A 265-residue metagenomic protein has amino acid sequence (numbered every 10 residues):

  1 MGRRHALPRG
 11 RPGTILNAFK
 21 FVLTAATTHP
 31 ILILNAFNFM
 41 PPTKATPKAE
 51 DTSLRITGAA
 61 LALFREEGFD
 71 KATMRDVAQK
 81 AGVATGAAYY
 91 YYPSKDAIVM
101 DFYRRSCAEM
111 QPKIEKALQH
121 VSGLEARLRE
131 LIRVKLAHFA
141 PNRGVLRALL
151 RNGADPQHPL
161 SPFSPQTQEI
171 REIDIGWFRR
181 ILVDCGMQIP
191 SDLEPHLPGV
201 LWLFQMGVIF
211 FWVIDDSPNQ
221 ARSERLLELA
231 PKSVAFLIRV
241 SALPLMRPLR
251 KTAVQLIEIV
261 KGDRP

Functional and structural regions predicted by a protein language model:
G2-N17, F21-L23: N-terminal polybasic/positive-inside topogenic patches
F19-V22, T27-P41, G176, V183 (+2 more regions): C-terminal peripheral helix-coil segments that are non-catalytic and often amphipathic
P41, R55, L63-D101, R105: Helix-turn-helix
D101, E115-A148, D155, S161-E169: Hydrophobic alpha-helical connector segments
R147-L150, P190-S191: Short, hydrophobic secondary-structure boundary micro-motifs
L160-G186, P195-G207, R225, P231-F236: Amphipathic alpha-helical packing segments from all-alpha helical-bundle domains
